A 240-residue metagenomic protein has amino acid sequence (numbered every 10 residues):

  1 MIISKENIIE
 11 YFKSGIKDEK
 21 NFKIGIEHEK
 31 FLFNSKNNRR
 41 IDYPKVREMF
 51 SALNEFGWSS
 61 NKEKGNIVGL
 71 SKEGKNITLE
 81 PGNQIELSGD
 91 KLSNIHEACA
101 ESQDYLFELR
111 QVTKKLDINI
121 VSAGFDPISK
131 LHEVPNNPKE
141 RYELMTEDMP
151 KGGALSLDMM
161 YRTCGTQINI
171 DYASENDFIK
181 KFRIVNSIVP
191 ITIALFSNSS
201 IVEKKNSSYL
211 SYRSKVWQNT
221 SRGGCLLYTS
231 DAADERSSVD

Functional and structural regions predicted by a protein language model:
M1-A154, R162: Terminal catalytic/cofactor-binding subdomain
K115-G124, P190-S211: Flexible helix-coil linker/hinge segments at domain or subdomain boundaries
P127-P135, I201-L226: Short, conserved secondary-structure transition motifs
M149-A194: Internal, well-ordered domain-core segments that constitute the primary functional module of diverse proteins
Y228-E235: Conserved small/polar residues in nucleotide/adenosyl-binding loops
V239-D240: Hydrophobic alpha-helical segments, chiefly the membrane-spanning helices and signal/signal-anchor peptides
